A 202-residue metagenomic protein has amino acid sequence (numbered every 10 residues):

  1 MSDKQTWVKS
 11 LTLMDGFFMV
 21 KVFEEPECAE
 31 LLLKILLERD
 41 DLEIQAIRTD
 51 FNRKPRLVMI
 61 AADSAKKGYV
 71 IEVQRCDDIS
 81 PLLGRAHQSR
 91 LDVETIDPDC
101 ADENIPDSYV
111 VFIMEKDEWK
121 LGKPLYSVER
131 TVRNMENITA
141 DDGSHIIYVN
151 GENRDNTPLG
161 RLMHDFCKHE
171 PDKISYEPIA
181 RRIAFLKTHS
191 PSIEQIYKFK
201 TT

Functional and structural regions predicted by a protein language model:
M1-T201: Elongated, amphipathic alpha-helical interaction scaffolds
